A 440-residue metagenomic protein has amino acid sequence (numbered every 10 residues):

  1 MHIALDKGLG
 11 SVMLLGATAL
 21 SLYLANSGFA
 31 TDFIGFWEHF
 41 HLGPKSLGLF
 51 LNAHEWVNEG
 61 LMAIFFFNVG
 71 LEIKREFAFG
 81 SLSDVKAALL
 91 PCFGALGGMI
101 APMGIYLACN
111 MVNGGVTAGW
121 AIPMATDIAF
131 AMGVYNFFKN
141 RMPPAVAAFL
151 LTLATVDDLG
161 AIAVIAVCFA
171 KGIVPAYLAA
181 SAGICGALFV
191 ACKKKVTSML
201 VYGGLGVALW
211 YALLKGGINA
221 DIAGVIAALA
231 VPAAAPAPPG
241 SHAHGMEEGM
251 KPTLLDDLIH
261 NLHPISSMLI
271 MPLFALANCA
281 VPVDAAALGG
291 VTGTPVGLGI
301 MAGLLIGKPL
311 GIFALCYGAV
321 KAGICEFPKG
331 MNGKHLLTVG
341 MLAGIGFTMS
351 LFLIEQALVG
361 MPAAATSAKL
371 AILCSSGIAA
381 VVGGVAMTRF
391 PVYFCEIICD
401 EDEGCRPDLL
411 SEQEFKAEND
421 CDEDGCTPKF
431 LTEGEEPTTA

Functional and structural regions predicted by a protein language model:
H2, F67-S83, M132-P143, G186-T197 (+3 more regions): C-terminal ends of transmembrane helices
I3-D6, L22-N26, V164, G183-I184 (+6 more regions): Predominantly late transmembrane helices and immediately cytosolic-facing juxtamembrane segments
Y23-F36, G48-H54, N68-V85, I100-A121: Transmembrane alpha-helix boundary signature
F50-G80, S266-A287, M301, I306-A314 (+2 more regions): Hydrophobic transmembrane alpha-helices of secondary-active transporters and Na+-translocating membrane complexes
E55-F66, G114-A129, A170-G183, D221-V225 (+1 more regions): Structural signature of hydrophobic alpha-helical transmembrane segments
E72, A101-P102, P123-F149, V156-A163 (+4 more regions): Short helical (or helix-break) motifs at transmembrane helix termini and adjacent helical loops in multi-pass membrane
E76-G104, V174-G186, D284-P309, G333 (+2 more regions): Entry/N-cap segments of selected transmembrane alpha helices and their immediately preceding amphipathic helices
D84-F93, V112-A125, A129, R141-T152 (+3 more regions): The feature identifies polytopic integral membrane transport proteins across all domains of life
